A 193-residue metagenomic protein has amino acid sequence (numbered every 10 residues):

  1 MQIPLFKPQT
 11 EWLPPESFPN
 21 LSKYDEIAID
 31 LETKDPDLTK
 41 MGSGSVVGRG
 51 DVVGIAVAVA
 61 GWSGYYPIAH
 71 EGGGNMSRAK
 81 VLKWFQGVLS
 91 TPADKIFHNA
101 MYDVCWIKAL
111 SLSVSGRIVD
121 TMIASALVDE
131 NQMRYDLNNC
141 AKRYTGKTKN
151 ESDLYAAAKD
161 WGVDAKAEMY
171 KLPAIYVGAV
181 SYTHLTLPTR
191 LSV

Functional and structural regions predicted by a protein language model:
M1-L31, D35-T39: N-terminal accessory regions of nucleic-acid-interacting proteins
Q2-P8, G50-L185, R190: Active-site-proximal helix-loop-helix substrate-binding element of RNase H-like nuclease domains
E16-P19, S45, K83-G87: Short, flexible, glycine/charge-rich loop motifs used to bind or transfer phosphoryl groups or to couple energy/partner
L38-A56: A short alpha/beta connector and helix-capping loop motif
